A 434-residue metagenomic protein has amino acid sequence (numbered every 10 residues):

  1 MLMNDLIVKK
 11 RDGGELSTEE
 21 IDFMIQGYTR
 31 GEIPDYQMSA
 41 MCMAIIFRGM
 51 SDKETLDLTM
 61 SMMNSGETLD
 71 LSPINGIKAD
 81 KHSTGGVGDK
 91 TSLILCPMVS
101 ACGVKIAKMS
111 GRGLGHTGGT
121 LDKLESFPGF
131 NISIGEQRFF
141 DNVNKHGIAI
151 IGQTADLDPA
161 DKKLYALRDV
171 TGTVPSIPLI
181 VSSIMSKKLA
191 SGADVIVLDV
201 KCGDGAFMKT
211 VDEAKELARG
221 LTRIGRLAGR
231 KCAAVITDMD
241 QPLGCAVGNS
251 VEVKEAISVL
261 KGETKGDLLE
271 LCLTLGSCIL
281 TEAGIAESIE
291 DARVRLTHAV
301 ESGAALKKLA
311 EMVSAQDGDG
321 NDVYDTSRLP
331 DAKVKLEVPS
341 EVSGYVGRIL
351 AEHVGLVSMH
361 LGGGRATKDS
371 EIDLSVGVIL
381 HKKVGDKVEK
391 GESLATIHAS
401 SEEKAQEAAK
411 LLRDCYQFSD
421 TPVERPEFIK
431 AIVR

Functional and structural regions predicted by a protein language model:
M1-G88, V259, K308-Q316, R434: Acidic, glycine/proline-rich low-complexity segments that act as flexible tails and inter-domain linkers
D5, K10, E15-T18, Y28 (+6 more regions): Well-ordered secondary-structure scaffolds
F47-R48, L93-I106, K187-G192, L227-A228 (+1 more regions): Alpha-helix C-terminal capping segments
M60-S83, E136-A166: Self-splicing inteins and homing endonuclease
I77-S100, V104-H116: Glycine/serine-rich anion-binding loops at beta->alpha junctions that coordinate negatively charged ligand groups
M109, V143, I151-T154, I184 (+2 more regions): Short beta-strand segments
K123-A149, R219-G225, G229: A glycine-rich helix N-cap at a beta->alpha junction
K145-A193: Phosphate/diphosphate-binding glycine-rich loops and adjacent basic-rich segments that engage nucleotide
